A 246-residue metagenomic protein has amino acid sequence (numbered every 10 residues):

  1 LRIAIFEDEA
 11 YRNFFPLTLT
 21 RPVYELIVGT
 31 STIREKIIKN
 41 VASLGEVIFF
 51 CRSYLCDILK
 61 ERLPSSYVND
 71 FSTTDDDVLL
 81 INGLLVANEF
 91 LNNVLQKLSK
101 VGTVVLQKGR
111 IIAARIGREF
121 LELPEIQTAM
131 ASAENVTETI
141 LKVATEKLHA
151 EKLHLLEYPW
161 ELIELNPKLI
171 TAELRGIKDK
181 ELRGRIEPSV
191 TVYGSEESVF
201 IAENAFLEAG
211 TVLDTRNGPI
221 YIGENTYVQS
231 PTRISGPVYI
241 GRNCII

Functional and structural regions predicted by a protein language model:
L1-E197, N204: Terminal amphipathic alpha-helical/low-complexity segments used for targeting or macromolecular assembly
R185-I246: Structural signal for interior beta-strand "rungs" in well-ordered beta-sheet cores of soluble enzyme domains
